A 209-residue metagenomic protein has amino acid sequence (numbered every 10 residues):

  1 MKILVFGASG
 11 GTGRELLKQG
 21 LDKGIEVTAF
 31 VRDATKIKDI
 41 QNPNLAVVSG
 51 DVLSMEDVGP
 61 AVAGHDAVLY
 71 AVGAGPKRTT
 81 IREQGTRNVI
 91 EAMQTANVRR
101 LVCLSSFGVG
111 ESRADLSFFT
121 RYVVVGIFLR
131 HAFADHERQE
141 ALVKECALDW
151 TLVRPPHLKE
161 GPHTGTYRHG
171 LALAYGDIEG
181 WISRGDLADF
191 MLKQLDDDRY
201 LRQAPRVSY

Functional and structural regions predicted by a protein language model:
I3-K23: N-terminal Rossmann NAD(P)H-binding glycine-rich loop of SDR-like oxidoreductase domains
F30-T35, D51-V52: N-terminal Rossmann-fold cofactor-binding loop
P43-H65: Conserved Rossmann-fold cofactor-binding substructure of NAD(P)-dependent oxidoreductases
V62, D66-L69, V102: N-terminal Rossmann-like NAD(P) cofactor-binding module of classical short-chain dehydrogenase/reductase
A74-L101, A134, R138: NAD(P)-cofactor binding segment of oxidoreductase domains
I81, G85, D135, V153 (+2 more regions): Substrate-positioning beta->alpha
E111, P162-R168, Q194-Q203: Glycine/proline-rich active-site loop of Rossmann-fold NAD(P)-dependent oxidoreductases
E140-G161: Conserved beta-loop-beta element that borders a ligand/cofactor-binding pocket
